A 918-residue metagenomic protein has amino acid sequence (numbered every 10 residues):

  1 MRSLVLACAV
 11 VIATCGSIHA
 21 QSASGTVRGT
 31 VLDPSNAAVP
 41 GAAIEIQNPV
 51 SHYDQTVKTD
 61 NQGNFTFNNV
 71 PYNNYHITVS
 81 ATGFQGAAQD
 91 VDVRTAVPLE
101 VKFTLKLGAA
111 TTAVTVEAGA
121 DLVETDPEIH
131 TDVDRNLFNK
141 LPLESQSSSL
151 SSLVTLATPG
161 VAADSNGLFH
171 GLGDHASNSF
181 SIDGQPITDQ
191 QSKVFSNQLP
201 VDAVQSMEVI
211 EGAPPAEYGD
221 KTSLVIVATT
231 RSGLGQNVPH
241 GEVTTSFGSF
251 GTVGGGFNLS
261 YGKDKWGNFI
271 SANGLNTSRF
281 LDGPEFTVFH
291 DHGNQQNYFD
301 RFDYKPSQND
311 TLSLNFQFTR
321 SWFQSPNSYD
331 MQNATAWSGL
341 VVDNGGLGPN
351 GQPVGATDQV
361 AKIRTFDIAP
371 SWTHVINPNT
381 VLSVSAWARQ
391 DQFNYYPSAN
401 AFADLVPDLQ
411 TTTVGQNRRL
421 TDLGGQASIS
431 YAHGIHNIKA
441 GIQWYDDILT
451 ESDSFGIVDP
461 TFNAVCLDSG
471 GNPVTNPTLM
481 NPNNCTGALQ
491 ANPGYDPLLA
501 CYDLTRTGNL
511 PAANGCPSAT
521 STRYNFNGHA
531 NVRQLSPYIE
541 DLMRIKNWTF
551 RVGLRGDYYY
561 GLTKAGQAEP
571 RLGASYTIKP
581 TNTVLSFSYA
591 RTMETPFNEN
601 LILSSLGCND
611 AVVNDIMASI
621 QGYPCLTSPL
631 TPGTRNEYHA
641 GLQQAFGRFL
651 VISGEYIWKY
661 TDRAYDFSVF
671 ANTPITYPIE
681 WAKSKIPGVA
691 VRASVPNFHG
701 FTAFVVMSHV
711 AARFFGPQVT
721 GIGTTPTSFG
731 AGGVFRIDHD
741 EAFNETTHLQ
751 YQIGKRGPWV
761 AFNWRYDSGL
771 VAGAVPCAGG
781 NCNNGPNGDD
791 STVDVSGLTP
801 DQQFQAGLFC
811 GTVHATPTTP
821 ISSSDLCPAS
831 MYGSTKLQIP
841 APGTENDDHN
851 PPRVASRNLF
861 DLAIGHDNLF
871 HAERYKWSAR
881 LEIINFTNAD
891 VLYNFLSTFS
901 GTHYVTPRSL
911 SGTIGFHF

Functional and structural regions predicted by a protein language model:
R2-I129, E144, P186: Periplasm-facing N-terminal accessory domains of Gram-negative outer-membrane beta-barrel systems
Y53, D422-Q426, N525-G528, C625-T631 (+5 more regions): Outer membrane beta-barrel strand-and-loop segments of large Gram-negative receptors, especially TonB-dependent
F84-Q85, Q89-P215, D220, V225 (+4 more regions): Periplasmic N-terminal accessory/gating domains of Gram-negative outer-membrane beta-barrel systems
F247-N276, F286-P326, V360-V381, P570: Transmembrane beta-barrel wall of Gram-negative outer-membrane proteins
T319-Y538: Replace "related TpsB outer-membrane translocases also match" with "some related outer-membrane beta-barrels such as
S328-N333, L562, Y576, P580-E637 (+4 more regions): Surface-exposed extracellular loop regions of Gram-negative outer-membrane beta-barrel proteins, predominantly
R544-N547, S653-T661, Y677-P776: Gram-negative outer-membrane beta-barrel transporters
R765-A841, V854-L859, H866-F918: C-terminal beta-signal and adjacent terminal beta-strands/loops of Gram-negative outer-membrane beta-barrel proteins
